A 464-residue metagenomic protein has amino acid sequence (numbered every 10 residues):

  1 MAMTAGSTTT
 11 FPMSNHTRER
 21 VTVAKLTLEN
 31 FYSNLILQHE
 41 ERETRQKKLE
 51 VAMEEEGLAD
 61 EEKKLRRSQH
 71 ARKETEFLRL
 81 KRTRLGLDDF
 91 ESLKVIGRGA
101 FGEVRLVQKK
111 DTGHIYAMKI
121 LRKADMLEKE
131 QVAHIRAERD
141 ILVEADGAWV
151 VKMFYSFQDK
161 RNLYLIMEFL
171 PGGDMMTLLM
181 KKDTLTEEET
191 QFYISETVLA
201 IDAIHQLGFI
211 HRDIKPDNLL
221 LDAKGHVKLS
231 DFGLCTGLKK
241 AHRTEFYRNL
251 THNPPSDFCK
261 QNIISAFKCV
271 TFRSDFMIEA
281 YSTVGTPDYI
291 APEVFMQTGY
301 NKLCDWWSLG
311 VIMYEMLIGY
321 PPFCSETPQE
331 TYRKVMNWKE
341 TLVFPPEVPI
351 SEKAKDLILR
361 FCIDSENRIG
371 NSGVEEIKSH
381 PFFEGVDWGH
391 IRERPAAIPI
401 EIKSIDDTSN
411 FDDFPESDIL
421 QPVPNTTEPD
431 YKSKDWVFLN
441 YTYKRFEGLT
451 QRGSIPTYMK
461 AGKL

Functional and structural regions predicted by a protein language model:
M1-R84: Intrinsically disordered, low-complexity regulatory segments that flank or precede the catalytic domain of eukaryotic
A5-N30, L37, E41, E279-S282 (+5 more regions): Eukaryotic Ser/Thr kinase distal regulatory-tail detector
S92-V104: Protein kinase glycine-rich loop
I115, I120-D146: Conserved N-lobe beta3->alphaC-helix segment of eukaryotic protein kinase catalytic domains
Y155-S156: A short, aromatic-enriched beta-strand patch in the conserved N-lobe beta-sheet of the protein kinase catalytic domain
R161-D174: Conserved short submotifs of the Hanks-type protein kinase catalytic core that shape the nucleotide-binding pocket
Y193-I194: Activation segment signature within eukaryotic-like protein kinase domains
